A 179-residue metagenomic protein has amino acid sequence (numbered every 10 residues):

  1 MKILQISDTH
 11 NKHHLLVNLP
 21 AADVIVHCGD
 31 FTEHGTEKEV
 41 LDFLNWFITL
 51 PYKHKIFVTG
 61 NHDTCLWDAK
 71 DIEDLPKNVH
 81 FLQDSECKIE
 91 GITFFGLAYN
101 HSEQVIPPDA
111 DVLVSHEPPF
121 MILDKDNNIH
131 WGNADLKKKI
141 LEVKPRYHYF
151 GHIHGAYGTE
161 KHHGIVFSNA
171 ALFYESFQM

Functional and structural regions predicted by a protein language model:
M1-L4, E86-F95, V112, E160-V166 (+1 more regions): Beta-strand-turn-beta hairpins that frame and shape the catalytic cleft of phosphate-ester-processing enzymes
M1-P20, V24-D42: N-terminal nucleotide/polyanion-binding subdomain common to many enzyme families
I3-Q5, I25-C28, I56, V112-V114 (+1 more regions): Structural motif
T9-H14, T32-T36, N45-T49, I56-D135 (+2 more regions): Conserved catalytic scaffold of divalent metal-dependent phosphoesterases
H10, H27, H62, H116 (+2 more regions): Histidine-centered active-site/metal-ligand motif
H54-I56, F120-M179: Conserved beta-sheet core of the metallophosphoesterase superfamily
